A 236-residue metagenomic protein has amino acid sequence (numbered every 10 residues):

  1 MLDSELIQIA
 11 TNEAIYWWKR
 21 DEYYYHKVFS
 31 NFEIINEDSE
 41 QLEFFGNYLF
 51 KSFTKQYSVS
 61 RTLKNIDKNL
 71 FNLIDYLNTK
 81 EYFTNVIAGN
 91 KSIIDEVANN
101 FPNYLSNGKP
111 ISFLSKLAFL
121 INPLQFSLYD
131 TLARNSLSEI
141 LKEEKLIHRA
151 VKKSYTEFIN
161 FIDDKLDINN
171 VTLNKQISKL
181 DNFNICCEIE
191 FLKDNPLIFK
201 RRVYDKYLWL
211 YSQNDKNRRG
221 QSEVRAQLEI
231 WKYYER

Functional and structural regions predicted by a protein language model:
M1-L105, P123-R236: An N-terminal alpha-helical hairpin/helix-loop-helix interaction module that forms a charged, gly/pro-flexible surface
F113-F119: Short hydrophobic alpha-helical segments that form membrane-spanning helices or hydrophobic packing faces of helical
